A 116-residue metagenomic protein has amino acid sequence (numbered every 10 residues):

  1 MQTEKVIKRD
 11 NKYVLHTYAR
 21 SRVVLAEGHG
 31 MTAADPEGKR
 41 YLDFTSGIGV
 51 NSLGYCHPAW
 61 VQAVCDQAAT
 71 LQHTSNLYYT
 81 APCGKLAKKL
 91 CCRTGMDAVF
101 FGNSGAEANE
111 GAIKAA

Functional and structural regions predicted by a protein language model:
M1-H29, L77: Active-site-adjacent loop/helix segments that line or gate small-molecule/cofactor pockets in enzymes
E4-K5, D35-P36, V61-Q62: Short, flexible segments with low predicted structural confidence
V6, Y13-L15, T32-A33, P82-C83 (+1 more regions): Short amphipathic alpha-helical surface micro-motifs
K8, Y13, P36, Y55 (+1 more regions): Alpha-helical structural elements
V23-D43: Active-site and channel-lining beta-strand-loop segments that bind or position nucleotide-derived/phosphorylated
R40-A116: Glycine-rich loop-to-alpha-helix module at the N-terminal edge of alpha/beta enzyme cores
